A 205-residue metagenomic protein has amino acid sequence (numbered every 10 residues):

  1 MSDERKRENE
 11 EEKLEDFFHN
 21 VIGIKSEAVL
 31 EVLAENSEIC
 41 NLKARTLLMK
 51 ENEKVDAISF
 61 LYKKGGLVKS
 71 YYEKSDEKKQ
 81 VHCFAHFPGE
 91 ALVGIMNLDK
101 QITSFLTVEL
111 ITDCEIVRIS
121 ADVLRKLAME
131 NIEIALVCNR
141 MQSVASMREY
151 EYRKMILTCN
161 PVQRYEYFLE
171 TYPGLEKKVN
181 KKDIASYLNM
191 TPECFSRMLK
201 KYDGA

Functional and structural regions predicted by a protein language model:
M1-I39, N97: Cyclic nucleotide-binding regulatory module and flanking cytosolic helices
R45, D56-Y72, P88-E90: Glycine- and acidic-residue-biased ligand/ion/polar-headgroup-sensing regions
L48-E53: Short phosphate-coordinating micro-motif centered on Lys-Gly-acidic
Y71, G94-I95, K126-L127, F168 (+1 more regions): Residues that scaffold the ATP/ADP-binding catalytic core of kinase and kinase-like folds
Y71-S75, E109-I111: A generic structural motif
Q80-N139: Cyclic-nucleotide recognition modules
V144-M155: Short, Lys/Arg-enriched N-terminal segment that forms or immediately precedes the first helix of a structured domain
C159-A205: Phosphate-/nucleic-acid-contacting segments
